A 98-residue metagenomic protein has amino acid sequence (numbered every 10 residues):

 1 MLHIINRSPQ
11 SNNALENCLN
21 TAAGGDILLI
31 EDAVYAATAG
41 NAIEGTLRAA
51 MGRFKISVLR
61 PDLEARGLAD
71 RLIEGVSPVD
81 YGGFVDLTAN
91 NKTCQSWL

Functional and structural regions predicted by a protein language model:
M1-A14, E31-A39: Short, glycine-rich nucleotide/cofactor-binding loops
L2, D26, T93-C94: Structural motif
Q10-G24: Histidine-anchored nucleotide/phosphate-binding helix
N12, G40-E44, P78-Y81: Structural motif corresponding to alpha-helix initiation and N-cap regions
L19-A23, T46-R53: Short, conserved loop/helix-junction motifs that constitute active-site signature segments in enzyme catalytic cores
G25-E31, F54-D62: Short internal beta-strands
A33-A49, L68: N-terminal beta-loop-helix "entrance" segment that forms/cooperates in small-molecule cofactor or anionic ligand
R66-L98: C-terminal structural segments of small proteins and small subunits
